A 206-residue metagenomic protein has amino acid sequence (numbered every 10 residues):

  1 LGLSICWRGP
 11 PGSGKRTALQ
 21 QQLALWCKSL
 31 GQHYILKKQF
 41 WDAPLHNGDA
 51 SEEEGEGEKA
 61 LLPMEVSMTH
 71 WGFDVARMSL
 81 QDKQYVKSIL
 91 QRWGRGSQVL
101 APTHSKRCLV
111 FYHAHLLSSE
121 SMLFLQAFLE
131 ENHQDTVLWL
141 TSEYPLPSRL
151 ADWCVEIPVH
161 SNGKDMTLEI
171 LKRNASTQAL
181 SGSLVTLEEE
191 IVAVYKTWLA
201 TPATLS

Functional and structural regions predicted by a protein language model:
L1-E130: Clamp-loader machinery-focused feature within the broader ASCE/P-loop NTPase space
M78-S206: Non-catalytic interfacial helical region
